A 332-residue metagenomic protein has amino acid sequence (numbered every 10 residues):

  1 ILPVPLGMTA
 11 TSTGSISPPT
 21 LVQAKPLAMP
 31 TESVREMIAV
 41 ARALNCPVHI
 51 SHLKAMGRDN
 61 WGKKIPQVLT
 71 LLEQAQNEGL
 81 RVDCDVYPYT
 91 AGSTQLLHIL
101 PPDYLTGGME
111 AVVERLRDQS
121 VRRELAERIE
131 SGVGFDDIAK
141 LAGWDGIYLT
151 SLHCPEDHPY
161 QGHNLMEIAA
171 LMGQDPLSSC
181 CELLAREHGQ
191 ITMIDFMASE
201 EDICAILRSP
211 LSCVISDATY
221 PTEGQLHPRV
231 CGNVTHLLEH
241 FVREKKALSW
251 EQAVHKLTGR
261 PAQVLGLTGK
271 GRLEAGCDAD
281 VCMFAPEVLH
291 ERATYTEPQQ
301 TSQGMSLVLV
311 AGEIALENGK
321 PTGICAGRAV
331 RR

Functional and structural regions predicted by a protein language model:
L2-L6, Q23, S51-L53, C84-Y87 (+4 more regions): Generic beta-strand/beta-sheet core signal
V4-P18: N-terminal low-complexity segments that are often proline-rich with Ser/Thr-Pro
T9, K54-M56, R260-P261, V288: Acidic, glycine-rich active-site loops and adjacent beta-strand->loop/helix elements that engage anionic groups
G14-I16, A24-M29, E36-K246: Active-site neighborhoods of metal-dependent hydrolases
D85, G173, D217, A253 (+4 more regions): Divalent metal-coordination and catalytic microenvironments
D118, A205-L211, S216-D217, C282-V330: C-terminal cap of metal-dependent C-N hydrolases
I191-M197, I203, S249-V254, A262-Q299: Acidic, glycine-enriched loop/beta-strand segments at the rims of small-molecule binding/catalytic pockets
E223, H227, T235-A247, V254-L257 (+2 more regions): Feature captures the catalytic cores and cofactor-binding loops of soluble hydro-lyases/lyases that act on carboxylate
